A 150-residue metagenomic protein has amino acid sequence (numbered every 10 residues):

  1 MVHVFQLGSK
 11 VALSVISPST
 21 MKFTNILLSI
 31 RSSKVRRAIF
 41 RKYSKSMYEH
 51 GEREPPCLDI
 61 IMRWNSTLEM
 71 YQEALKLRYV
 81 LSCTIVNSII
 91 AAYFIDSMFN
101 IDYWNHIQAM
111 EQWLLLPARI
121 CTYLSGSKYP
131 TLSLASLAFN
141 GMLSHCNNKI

Functional and structural regions predicted by a protein language model:
M1-I150: A eukaryotic "domain-edge + linker/cap" signature
